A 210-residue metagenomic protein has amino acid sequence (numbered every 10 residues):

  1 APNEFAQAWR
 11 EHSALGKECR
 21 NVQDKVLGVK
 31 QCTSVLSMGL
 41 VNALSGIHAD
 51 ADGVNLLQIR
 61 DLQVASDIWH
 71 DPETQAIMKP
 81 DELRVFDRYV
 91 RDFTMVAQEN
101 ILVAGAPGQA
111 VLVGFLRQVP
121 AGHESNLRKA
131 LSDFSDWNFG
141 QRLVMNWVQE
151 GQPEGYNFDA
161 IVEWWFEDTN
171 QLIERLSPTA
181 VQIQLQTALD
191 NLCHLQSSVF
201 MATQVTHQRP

Functional and structural regions predicted by a protein language model:
A1-P210: Macromolecular interaction modules
